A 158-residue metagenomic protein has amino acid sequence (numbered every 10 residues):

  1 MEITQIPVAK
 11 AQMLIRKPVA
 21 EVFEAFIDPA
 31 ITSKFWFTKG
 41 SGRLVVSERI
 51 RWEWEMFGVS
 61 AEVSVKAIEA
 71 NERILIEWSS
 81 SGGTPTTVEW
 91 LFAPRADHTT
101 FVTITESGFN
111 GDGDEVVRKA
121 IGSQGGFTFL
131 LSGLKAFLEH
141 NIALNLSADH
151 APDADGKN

Functional and structural regions predicted by a protein language model:
M1-S41, N158: Hydrophobic ligand-binding cavity/cleft-lining segments
I6-Q12, R49, S60, R73 (+2 more regions): Intrinsic-disorder/low-complexity, polar/charged segments enriched in Ser/Thr/Lys/Arg/Asp/Glu/Gln
M13, E62-A67, T87-P94: Hydrophobic/aromatic beta-strand elements that line small-molecule binding cavities or substrate pockets in beta-rich
V22-F26, T32, I50, V65 (+4 more regions): Hydrophobic pocket/interface hotspot
I27-D28, A70, S132, E139-H140: Residues at helix-coil transition
K34, K39-S80: Glycine-rich portal/gate segments that line the openings of hydrophobic small-molecule binding cavities
S81-F129, N145-S147: Beta-strand/loop substructures that line and gate deep hydrophobic ligand-binding cavities in soluble
A136-N158: Short, highly charged C-terminal tails/helix-capping segments
